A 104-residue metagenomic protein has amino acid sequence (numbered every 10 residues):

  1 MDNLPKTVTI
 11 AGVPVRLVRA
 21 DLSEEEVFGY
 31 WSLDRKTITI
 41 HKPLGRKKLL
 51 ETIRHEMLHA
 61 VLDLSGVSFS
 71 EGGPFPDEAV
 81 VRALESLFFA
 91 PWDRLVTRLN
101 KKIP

Functional and structural regions predicted by a protein language model:
M1-K48, L64-P104: Metalloprotease/metallohydrolase-associated module, dominated by Zn2+-dependent proteases
E51-D63: Active-site recognition of the HExxH zinc-binding catalytic motif
